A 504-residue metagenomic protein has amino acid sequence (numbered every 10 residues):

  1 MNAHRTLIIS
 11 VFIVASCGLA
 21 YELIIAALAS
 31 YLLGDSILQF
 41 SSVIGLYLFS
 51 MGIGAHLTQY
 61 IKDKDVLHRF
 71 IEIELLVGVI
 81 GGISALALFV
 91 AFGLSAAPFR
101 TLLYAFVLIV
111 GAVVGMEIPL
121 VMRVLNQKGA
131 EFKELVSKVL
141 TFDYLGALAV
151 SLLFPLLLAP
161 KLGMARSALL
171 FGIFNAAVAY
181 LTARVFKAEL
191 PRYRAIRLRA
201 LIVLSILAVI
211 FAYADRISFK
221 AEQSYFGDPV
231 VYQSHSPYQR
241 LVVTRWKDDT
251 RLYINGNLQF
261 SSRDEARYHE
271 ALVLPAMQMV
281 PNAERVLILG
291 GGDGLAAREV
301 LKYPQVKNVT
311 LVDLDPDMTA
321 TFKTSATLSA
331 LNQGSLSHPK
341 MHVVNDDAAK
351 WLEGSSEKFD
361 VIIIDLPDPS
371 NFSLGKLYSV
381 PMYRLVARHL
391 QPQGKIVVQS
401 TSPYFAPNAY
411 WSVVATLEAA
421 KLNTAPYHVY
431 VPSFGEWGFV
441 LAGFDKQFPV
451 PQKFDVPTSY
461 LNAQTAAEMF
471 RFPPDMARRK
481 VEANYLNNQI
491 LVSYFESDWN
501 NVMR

Functional and structural regions predicted by a protein language model:
M1-Q233, P237-N257, S261-L328, Q333-P432 (+2 more regions): Alpha-helical transmembrane segments of multi-pass membrane proteins
D445-R504: SAM/dcSAM-binding transferase cores
